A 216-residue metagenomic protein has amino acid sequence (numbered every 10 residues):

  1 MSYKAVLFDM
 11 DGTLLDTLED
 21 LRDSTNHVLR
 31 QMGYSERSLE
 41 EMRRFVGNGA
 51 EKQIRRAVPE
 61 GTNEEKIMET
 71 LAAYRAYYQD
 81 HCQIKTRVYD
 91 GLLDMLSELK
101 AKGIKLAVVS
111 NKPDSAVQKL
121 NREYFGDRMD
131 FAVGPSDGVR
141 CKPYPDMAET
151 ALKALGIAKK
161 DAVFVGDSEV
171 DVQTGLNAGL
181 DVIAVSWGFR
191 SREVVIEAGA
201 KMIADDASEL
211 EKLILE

Functional and structural regions predicted by a protein language model:
M1-K4, E40, K100, D114 (+1 more regions): Asp-based, Mg2+/Mn2+-dependent phosphohydrolase catalytic module
S2-D94, A101-K102, S115-Q118: N-terminal helical cap/lid subdomain that shapes the substrate entry/recognition surface in HAD-like hydrolases
T13, N48-A50, L92, V108 (+4 more regions): Gly/Ser/Thr-rich helix-start
K105-A107, D181: Proline-centered loop/turn at the N-terminus of a beta-strand
